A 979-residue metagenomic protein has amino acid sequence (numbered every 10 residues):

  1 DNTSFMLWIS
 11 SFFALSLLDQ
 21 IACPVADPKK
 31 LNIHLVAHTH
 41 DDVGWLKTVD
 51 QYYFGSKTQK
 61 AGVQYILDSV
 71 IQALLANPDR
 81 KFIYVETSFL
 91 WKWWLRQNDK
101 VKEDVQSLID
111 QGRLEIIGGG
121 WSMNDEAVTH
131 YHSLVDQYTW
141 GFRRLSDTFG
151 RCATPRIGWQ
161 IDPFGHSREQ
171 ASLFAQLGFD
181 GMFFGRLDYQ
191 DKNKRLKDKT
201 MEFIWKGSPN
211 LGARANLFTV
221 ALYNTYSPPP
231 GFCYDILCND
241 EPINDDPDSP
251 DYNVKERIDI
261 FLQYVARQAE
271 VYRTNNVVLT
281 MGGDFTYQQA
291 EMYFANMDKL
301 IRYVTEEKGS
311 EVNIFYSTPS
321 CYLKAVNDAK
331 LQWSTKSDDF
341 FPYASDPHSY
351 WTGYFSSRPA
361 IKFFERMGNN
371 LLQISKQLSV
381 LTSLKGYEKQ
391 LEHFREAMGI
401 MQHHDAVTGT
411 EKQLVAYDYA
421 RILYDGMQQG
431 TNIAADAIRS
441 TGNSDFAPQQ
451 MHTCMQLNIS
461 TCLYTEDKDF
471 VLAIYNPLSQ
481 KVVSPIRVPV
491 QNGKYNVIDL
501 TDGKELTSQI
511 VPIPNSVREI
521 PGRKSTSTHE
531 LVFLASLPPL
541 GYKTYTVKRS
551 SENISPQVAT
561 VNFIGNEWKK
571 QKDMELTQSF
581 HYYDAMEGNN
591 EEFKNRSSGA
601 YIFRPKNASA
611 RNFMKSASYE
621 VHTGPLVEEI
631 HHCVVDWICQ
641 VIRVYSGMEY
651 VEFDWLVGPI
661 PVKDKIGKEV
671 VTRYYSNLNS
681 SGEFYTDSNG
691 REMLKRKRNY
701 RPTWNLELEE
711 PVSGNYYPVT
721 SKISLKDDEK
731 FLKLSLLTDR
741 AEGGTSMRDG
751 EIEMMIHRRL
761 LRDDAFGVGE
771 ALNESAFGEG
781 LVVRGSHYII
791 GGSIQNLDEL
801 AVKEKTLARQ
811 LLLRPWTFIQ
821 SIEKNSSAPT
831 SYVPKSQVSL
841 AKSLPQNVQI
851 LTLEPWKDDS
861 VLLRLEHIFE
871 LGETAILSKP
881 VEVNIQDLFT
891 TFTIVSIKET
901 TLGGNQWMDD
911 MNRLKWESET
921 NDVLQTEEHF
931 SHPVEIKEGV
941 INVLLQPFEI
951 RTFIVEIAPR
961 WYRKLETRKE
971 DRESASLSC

Functional and structural regions predicted by a protein language model:
N2-S4, S10, L378-L384, T544-V547 (+1 more regions): Short, intrinsically disordered, charge-balanced linker/junction segments flanking boundaries in proteins
S4-Q20: Cleavable N-terminal signal peptides of Sec/SRP-targeted secreted and luminal proteins
W8, P521, T526-E530: Contiguous transmembrane helix-bundle modules in multi-pass membrane proteins
L17-V471, P477, S484, Q491-K494 (+8 more regions): Catalytic-domain carbohydrate-binding cleft regions of carbohydrate-active enzymes
I486-G503, S508-N515, R523-T526, I876-K937: Carbohydrate-interacting/catalytic domains
S527-I554, E917-L977: C-terminal beta-strand-rich structural cap/linker in extracellular carbohydrate-active enzymes
R549-A559, L800, I876-I885: A short, polar beta-strand/turn micro-motif
S555-T560, E567-K569, T577, I602 (+3 more regions): Non-catalytic C-terminal accessory domains or segments of carbohydrate-active enzymes
